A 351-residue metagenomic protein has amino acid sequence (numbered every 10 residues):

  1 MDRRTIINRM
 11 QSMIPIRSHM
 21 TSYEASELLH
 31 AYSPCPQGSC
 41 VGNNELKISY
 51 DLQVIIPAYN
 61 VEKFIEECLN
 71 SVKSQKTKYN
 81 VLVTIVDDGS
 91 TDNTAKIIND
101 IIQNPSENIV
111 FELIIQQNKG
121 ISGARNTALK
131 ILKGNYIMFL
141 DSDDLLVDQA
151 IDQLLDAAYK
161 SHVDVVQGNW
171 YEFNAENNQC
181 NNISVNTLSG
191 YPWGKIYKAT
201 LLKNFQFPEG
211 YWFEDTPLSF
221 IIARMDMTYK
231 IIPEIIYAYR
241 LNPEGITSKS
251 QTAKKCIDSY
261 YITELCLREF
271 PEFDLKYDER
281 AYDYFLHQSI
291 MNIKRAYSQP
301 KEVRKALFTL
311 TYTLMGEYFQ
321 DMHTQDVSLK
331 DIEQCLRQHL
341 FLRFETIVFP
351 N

Functional and structural regions predicted by a protein language model:
M1-P34, K78, Q299-N351: Membrane-interface aromatic/basic loop that binds lipid-linked glycans or pyrophosphate carriers, typified by
G38-S39, V61-S74: Short, well-formed alpha-helical segments that are part of the catalytic scaffolds of diverse glycosyltransferases
I56, N80-G89, E112-Q117, S142: Short beta-strand/loop segment that forms part of the nucleotide-sugar
S71, D87-K96: A conserved acidic beta->alpha catalytic loop
I115-L132: Glycine-rich, basic loop-to-helix element that forms the pyrophosphate-binding segment of sugar-nucleotide handling
I137: Short aromatic/hydrophobic "clamp" motif used to bind/position activated sugar donors
Q149-C180: Conserved donor NDP-sugar-binding/catalytic core segment of glycosyltransferases
N182-S259: Conserved nucleotide-sugar donor-binding catalytic segment
